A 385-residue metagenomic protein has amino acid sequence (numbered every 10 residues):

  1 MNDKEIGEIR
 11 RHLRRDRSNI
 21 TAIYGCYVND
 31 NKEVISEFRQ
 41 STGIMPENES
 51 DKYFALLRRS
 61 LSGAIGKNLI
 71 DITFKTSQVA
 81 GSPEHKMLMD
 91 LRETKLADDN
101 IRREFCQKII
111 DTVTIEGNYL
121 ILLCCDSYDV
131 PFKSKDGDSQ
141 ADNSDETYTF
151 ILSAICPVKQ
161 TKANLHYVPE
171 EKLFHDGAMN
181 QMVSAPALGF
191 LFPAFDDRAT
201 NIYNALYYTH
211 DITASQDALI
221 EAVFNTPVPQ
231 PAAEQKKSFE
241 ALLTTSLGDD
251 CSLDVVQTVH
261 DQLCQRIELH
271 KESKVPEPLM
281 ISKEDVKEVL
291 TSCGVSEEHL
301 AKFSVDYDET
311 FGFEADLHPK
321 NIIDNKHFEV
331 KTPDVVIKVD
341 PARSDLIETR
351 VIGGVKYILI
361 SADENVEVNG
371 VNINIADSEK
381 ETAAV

Functional and structural regions predicted by a protein language model:
N2-G7: Soluble regions of membrane-associated proteins that transit the secretory/organelle pathway
H12, R17, T21-D324: Long, hydrophobic alpha/beta structural blocks
E277, V289-V385: C-terminal, beta-strand-rich globular interaction domains
